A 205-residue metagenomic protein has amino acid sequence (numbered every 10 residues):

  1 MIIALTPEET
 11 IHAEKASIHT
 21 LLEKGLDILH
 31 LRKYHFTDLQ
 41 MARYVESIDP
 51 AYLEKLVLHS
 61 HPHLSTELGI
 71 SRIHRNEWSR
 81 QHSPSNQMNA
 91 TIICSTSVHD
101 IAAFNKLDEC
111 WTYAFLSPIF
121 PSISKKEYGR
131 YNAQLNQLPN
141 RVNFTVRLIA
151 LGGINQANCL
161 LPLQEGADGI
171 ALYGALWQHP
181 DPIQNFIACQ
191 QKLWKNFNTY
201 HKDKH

Functional and structural regions predicted by a protein language model:
M1-R80, Q87-Y113, F144-L148, I154-E165 (+1 more regions): Conserved N-terminal beta1-alpha1 strand-loop-helix module at the mouth
R43-V45, Y128-Q137: Charged helix-capping and loop-helix junction motifs
T112-F120, Y173: Non-cysteine beta-strand/loop elements that form the S-adenosyl-L-methionine
F120-K126: A short acidic, helix-capping loop that chelates divalent metal ions and anchors anionic groups
K126-Y128, Q184: Short, flexible/disordered intra-domain loops and linkers
D168: Short, glycine/charged-rich "phosphate-handling" switch motifs in NTP-dependent and phosphotransfer domains
